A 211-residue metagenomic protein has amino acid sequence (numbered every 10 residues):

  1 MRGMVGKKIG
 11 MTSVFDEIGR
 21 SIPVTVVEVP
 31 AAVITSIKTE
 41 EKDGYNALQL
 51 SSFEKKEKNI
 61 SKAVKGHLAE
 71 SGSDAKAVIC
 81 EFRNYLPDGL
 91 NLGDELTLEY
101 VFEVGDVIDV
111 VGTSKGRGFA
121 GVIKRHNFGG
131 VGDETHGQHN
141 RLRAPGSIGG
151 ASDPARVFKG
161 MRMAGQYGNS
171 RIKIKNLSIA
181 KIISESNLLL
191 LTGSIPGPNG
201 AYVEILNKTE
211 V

Functional and structural regions predicted by a protein language model:
M1-V211: Extended basic (Lys/Arg/His-rich) segments that typically form rRNA-contacting surfaces in ribosomal proteins
